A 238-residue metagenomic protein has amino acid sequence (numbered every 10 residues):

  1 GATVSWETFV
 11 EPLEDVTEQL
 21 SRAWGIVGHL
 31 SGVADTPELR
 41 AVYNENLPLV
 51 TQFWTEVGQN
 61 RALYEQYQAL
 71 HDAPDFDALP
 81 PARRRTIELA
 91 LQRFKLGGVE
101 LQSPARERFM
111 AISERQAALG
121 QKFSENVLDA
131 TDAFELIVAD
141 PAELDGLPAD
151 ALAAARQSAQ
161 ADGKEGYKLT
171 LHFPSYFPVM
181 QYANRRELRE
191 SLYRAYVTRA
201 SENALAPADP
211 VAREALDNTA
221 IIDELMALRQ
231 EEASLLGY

Functional and structural regions predicted by a protein language model:
G1-Y238: Zn2+-dependent metallopeptidase catalytic domains
